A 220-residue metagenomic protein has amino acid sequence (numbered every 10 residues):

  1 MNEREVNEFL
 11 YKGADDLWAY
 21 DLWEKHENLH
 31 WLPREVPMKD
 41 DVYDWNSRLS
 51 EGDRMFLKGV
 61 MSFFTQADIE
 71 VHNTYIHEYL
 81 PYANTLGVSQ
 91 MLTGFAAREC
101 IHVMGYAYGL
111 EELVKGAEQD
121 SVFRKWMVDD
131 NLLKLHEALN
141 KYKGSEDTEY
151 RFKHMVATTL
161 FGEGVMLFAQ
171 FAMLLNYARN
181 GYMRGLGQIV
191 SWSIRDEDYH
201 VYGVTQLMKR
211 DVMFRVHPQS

Functional and structural regions predicted by a protein language model:
M1-S220: Non-heme di-metal
